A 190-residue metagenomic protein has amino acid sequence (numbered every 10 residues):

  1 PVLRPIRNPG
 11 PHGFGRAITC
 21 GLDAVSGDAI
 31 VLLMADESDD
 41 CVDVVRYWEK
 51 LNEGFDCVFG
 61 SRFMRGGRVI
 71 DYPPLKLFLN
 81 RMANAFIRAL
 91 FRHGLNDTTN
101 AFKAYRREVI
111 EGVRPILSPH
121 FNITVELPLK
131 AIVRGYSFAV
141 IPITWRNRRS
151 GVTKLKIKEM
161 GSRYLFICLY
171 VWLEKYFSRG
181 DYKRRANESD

Functional and structural regions predicted by a protein language model:
V2, N8-A24, A29-L32, C41-F121 (+1 more regions): Acceptor/aglycone-binding surface of glycosyltransferases and processive sugar-polymer synthases
A35: N-terminal Rossmann-fold cofactor-binding loop
S38: Chalcogenol-based redox active-site neighborhoods
E53, F166-D190: Terminal low-complexity segments of carbohydrate-biosynthetic enzymes
A89, R134, V171, K175: Phosphate/oxyanion-binding loops and surfaces in catalytic or ligand/nucleic-acid-binding neighborhoods
H93-G94, P115-P119, P128-R146: Catalytic donor-sugar/metal-binding loop of nucleotide-sugar-dependent glycosyltransferases
V125: DNA-recognition element of transcription regulators
